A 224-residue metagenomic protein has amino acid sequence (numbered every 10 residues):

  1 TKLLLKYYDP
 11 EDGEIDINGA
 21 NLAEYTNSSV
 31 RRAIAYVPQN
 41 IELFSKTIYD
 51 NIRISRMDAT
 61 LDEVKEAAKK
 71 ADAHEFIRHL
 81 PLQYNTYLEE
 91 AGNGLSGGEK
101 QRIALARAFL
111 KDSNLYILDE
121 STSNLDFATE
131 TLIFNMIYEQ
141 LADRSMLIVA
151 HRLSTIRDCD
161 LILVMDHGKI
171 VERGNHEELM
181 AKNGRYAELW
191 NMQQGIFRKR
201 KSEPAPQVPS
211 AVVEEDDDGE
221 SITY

Functional and structural regions predicted by a protein language model:
K2-Y7, R31-L43, I48-N51, K65-A71 (+1 more regions): ABC-family ATPase nucleotide-binding domain "signature/switch" substructure
Y7-Y8, I17: Conserved A-loop
E11-E14, H167: Conserved coupling/switch loops of ABC nucleotide-binding domains, chiefly the family-specific signature
G13-A20, V30: Conserved ABC transporter NBD signature motif
E42, R56-M57, A73, Q194: Activation segment of ePK-like protein kinases, specifically the conserved APE
R53-L61: ABC-type ATPase nucleotide-binding domains, specifically the catalytic core motifs of the NBD
K70, I77-Q83, N135, R157-Y224: C-terminal portion of ABC ATPase nucleotide-binding domains
